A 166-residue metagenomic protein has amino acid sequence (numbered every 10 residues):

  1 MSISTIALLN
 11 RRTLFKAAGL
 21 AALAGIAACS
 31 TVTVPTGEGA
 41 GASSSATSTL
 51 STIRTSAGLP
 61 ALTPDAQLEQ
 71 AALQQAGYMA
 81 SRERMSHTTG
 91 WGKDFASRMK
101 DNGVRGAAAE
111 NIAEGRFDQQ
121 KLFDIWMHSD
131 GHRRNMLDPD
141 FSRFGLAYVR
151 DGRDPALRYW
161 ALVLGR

Functional and structural regions predicted by a protein language model:
M1-L9, T13-A28: N-terminal secretory signal peptides
I3, E114-R166: Disulfide-stabilized extracellular recognition modules
A27-S48: Bacterial Sec signal peptide processing site at the extreme N-terminus
S44, S48-T52, Q70-G77, S97 (+5 more regions): Solvent-exposed, polar/charged alpha-helical surfaces in well-ordered, non-transmembrane soluble domains, broadly
T55-G58, K100: Short polybasic/polar patches that bind polyanions
A57-E69, E83-W91, A109, R133-P139 (+1 more regions): Surface-exposed patches in mature extracellular/periplasmic domains of secreted proteins
E69-F117: Short, surface-exposed glycine/acidic/tryptophan-bearing loops
